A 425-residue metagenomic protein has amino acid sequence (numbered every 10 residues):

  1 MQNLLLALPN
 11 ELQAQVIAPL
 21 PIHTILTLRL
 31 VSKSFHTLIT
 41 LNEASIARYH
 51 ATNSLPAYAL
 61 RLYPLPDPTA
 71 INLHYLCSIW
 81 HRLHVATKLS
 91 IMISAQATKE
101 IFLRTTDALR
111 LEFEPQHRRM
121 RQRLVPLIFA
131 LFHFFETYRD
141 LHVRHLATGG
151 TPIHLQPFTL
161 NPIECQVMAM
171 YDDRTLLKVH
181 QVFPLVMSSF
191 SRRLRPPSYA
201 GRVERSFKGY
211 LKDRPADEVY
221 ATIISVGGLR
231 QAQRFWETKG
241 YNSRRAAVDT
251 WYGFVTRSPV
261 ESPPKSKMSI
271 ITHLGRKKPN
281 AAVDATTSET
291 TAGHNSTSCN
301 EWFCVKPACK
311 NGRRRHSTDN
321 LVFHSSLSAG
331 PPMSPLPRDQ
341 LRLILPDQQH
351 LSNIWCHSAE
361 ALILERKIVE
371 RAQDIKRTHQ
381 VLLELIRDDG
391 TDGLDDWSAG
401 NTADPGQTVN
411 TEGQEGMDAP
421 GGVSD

Functional and structural regions predicted by a protein language model:
M1-L6, N10-E11, S45, H50-S54 (+1 more regions): Eukaryotic N-terminal targeting leaders
M1-Q2, I17-L20, L109-P115: Short interface patches used for recognition in eukaryotic signaling and trafficking proteins
L4-I39: Short hydrophobic alpha-helical "box" of cullin-RING ligase substrate receptors that recruits the CRL scaffold
L6, Q13, F102-T106, P157-E164 (+4 more regions): A generic structural signal for ordered alpha-helices
H23, H36, Y49-H50, H74 (+11 more regions): Histidine (H) residue identity feature
E43-P264, M268, T272-L274: Charged/polar low-complexity intrinsically disordered regions
V182-D425: Charge-dense, extended regions
